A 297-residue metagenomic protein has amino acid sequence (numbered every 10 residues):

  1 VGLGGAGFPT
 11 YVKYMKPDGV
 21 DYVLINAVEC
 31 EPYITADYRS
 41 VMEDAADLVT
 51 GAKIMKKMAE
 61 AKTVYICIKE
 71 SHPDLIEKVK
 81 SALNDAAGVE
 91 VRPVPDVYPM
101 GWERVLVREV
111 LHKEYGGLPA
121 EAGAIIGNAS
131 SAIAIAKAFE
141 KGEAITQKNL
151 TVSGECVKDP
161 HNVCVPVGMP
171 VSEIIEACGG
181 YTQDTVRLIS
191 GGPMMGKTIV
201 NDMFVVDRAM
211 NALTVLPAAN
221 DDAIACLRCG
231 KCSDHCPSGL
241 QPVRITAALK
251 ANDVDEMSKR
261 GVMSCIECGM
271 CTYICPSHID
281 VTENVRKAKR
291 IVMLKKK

Functional and structural regions predicted by a protein language model:
V1-Y65, E70-A86, V94-W102, R228 (+5 more regions): Iron-sulfur-cluster electron-transfer modules
L3-A6, T10-V12, I25-E29, A36-Y38 (+12 more regions): Fold-independent oxyanion-binding glycine-rich loops and adjacent beta-strand/coil segments at enzyme active sites
Y11, Y33-T35, W102, P160-H161 (+2 more regions): Short helix/loop capping segments that flank catalytic or ligand/cofactor-binding pockets
D18, E43-T50, A59, D74 (+13 more regions): Conserved active-site and cofactor/substrate-binding residues in soluble primary-metabolism enzymes
A61-V171, A177-Y181, G192: Hydrophobic alpha-helical positions that pack around
Y98-G101, V105-L111, I125, G179-L227: Active-site gating/interface segments in enzymes
G142, K148-L150, G196-A212, H235-P237 (+1 more regions): A glycine-rich, aromatic-flanked flexible loop/lid motif
M210-A223, S233, P237-K297: Ferredoxin-type iron-sulfur electron-transfer modules in oxidoreductases and energy-metabolism complexes
